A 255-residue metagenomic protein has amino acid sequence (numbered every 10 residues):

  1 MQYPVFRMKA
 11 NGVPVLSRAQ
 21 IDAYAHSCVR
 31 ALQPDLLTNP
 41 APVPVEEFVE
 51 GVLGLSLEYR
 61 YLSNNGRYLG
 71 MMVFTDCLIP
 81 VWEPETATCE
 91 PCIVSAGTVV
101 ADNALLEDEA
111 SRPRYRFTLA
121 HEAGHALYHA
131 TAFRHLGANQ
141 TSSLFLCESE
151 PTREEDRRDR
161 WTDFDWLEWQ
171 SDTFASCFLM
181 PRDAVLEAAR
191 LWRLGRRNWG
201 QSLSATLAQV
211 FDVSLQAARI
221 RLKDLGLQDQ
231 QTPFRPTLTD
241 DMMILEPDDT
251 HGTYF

Functional and structural regions predicted by a protein language model:
M1-F255: Active-site hotspot residues in diverse enzymes, especially metal/ion-binding acidic/histidine motifs
